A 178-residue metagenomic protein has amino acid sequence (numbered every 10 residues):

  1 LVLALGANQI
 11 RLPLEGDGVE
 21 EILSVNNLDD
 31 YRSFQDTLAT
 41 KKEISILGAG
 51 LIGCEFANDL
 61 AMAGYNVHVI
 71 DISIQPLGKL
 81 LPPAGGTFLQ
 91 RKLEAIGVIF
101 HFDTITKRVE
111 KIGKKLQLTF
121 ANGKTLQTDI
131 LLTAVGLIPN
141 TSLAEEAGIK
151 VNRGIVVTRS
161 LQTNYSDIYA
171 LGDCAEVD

Functional and structural regions predicted by a protein language model:
L1-G16, K111: A conserved beta-strand/loop capping segment in the N-terminal third of enzymes that catalyze redox or closely related
L3-A4, I46, T133, A170: Redox-cofactor binding/interface segments in oxidoreductases and associated redox assembly factors
G6, G48-G53, G123, G172: Conserved phosphate-binding and hydrolysis motifs of nucleotide-dependent enzymes
A7-Q9, D29, L51, P76 (+1 more regions): Residue-level detector of alpha-helix initiation sites
R11, Y31, G53, G86-Q90 (+2 more regions): A general structural signal for well-ordered alpha-helical segments in protein cores
G18-T40, T119, T125-D178: FAD-site-proximal beta/loop scaffold in flavoenzymes
S33-L81, K115: Rossmann-like NAD(P)H-binding beta-loop-alpha module
A63-R159: A Rossmann-like FAD-binding core segment of flavoenzymes
